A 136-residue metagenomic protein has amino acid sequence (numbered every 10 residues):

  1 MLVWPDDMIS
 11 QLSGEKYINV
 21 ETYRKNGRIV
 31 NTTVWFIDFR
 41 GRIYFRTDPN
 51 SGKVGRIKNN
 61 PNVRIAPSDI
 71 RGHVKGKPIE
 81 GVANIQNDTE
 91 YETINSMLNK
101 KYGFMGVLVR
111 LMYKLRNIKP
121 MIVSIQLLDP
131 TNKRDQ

Functional and structural regions predicted by a protein language model:
M1-N19, H73-K75, K133-Q136: Extreme N-terminal tail/first-helix region
M1-W4, N31-Y44, L127-R134: Charged, low-complexity, helix/coiled-coil-prone segments
D6, L12-S13, I43, E80 (+2 more regions): Residues at structural and domain junctions
D7, V20-N26, L108-Y113: Short helix-to-loop capping/linker segments positioned immediately adjacent to catalytic or ligand/cofactor-binding
M8-G14, D48-R56: Short, mixed-charge, low-aromatic patches
E15-P49, R64-P67, G76-I79: Short beta-strand segments
N50-T131: Short, structured beta-strand-loop surface elements
